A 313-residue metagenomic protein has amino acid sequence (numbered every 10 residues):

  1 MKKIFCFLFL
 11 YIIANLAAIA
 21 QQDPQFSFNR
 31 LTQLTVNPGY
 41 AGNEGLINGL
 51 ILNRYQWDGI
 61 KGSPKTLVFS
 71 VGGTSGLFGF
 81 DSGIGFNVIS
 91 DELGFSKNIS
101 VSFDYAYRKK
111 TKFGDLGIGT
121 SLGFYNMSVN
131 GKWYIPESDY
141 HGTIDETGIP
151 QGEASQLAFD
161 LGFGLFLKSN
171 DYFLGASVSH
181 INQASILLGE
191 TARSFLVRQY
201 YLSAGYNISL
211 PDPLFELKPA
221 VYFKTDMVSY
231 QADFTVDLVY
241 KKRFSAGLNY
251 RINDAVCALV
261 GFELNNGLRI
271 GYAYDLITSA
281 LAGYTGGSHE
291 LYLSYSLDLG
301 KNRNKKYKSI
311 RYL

Functional and structural regions predicted by a protein language model:
M1-I4, T111: Positively charged n-region of N-terminal signal peptides that target proteins for export
F5, A20: Catalytic PLP-binding core of fold-type I/II PLP enzymes
C6-N15: Bacterial N-terminal signal peptides
Q21-L313: Subset of outer-membrane beta-barrel
